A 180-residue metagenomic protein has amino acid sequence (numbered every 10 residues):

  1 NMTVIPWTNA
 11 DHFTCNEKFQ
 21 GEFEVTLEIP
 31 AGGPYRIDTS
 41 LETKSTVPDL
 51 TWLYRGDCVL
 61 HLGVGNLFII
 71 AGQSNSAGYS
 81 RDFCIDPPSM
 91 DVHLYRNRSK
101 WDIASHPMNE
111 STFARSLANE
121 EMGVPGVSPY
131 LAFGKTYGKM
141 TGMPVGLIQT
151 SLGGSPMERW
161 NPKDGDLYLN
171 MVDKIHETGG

Functional and structural regions predicted by a protein language model:
N1-G180: Cell-envelope and extracellular/periplasmic
